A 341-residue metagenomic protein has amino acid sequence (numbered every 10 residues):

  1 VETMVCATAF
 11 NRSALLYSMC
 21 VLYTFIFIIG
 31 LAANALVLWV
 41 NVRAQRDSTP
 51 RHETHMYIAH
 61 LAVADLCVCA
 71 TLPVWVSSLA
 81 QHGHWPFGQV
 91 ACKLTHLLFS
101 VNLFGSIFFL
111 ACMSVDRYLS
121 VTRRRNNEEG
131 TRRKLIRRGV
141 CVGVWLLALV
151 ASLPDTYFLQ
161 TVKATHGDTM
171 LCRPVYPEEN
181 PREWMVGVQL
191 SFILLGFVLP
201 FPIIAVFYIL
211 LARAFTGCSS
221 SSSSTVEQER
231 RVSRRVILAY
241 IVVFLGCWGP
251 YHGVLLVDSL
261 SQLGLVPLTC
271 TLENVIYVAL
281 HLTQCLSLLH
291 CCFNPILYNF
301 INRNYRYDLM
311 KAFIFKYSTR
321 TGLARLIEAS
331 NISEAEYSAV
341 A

Functional and structural regions predicted by a protein language model:
V1-F10, E129, Q160, T165-H166 (+3 more regions): Intrinsically disordered regulatory tails of 7TM GPCRs
V1-L36, P177, Q189, A341: Extracellular N-terminal segment of 7TM GPCRs
E2-F10, L79-S100, R123, E129-V140 (+2 more regions): Loop architecture of class A 7-transmembrane GPCRs
R12-T24, D47-C112, R123-G130: Extracellular TM2-ECL1-early TM3 structural module of rhodopsin-like
Y23, F27, V40, C67-G83 (+8 more regions): Helix-to-loop junction signature of class
L31-V42, A62, C69-P73, V101-R125 (+4 more regions): Cytoplasm-facing ends of alpha-helical transmembrane segments in multi-pass membrane proteins
R51, V63, V140, D168-M185 (+3 more regions): Intracellular effector-coupling site of seven-transmembrane GPCRs, centered on the ICL3-to-TM6 transition
V243-G249, G253, V278-N331: Seventh transmembrane helix
